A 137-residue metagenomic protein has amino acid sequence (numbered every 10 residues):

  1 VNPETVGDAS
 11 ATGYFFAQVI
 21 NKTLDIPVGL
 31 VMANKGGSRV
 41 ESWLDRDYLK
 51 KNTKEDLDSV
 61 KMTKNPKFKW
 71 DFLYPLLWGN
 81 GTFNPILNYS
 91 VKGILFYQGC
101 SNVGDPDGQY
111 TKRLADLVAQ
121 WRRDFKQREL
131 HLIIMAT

Functional and structural regions predicted by a protein language model:
V1-T137: Cell-envelope and extracellular/periplasmic
